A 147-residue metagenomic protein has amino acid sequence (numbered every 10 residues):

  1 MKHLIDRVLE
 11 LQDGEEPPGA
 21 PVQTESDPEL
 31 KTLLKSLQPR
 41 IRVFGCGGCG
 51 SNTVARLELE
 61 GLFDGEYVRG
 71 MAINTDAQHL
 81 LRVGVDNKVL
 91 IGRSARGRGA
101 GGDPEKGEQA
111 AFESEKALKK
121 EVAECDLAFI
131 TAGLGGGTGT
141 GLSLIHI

Functional and structural regions predicted by a protein language model:
M1-R42, N52-T53, G61-F63: Terminal intrinsically disordered, low-complexity tails
L4-G14, P18-P28, I73-T131: Glycine-rich oxoanion-binding loops at beta->alpha junctions
R42-C46, V122-L142: A short, small-residue-rich loop immediately preceding and capping a beta-strand
G50, D76-Q78, G135: Conserved nucleotide-binding/hydrolysis micro-motifs of P-loop NTPases
S51-V54, G65, E108-A111, E115 (+1 more regions): Amphipathic alpha-helical transducer elements in NTP-driven molecular machines
V54-E58, R82-V85, T140-S143: Short acidic, glycine/serine/threonine-rich loops at helix termini
R56-N74, L90: Active-site cofactor/substrate anionic-group-binding motifs, chiefly glycine- and Lys/Arg-rich phosphate-binding loops
I145-I147: Conserved small/polar residues in nucleotide/adenosyl-binding loops
